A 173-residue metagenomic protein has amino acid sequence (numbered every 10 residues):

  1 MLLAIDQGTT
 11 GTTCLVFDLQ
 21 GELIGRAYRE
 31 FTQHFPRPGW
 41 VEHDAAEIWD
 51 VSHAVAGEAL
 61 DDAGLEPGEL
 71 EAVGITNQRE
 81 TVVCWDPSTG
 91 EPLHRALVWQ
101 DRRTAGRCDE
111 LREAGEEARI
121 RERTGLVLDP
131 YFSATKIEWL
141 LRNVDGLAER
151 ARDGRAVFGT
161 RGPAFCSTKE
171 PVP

Functional and structural regions predicted by a protein language model:
M1-H94, E122: N-terminal glycine/serine-rich phosphate-binding loop of ATP-dependent small-molecule kinases, especially carbohydrate
G57-P173: Glycine-rich phosphate-binding/catalytic subdomain of phosphoryl-transfer and nucleotide/sugar-phosphate-processing
